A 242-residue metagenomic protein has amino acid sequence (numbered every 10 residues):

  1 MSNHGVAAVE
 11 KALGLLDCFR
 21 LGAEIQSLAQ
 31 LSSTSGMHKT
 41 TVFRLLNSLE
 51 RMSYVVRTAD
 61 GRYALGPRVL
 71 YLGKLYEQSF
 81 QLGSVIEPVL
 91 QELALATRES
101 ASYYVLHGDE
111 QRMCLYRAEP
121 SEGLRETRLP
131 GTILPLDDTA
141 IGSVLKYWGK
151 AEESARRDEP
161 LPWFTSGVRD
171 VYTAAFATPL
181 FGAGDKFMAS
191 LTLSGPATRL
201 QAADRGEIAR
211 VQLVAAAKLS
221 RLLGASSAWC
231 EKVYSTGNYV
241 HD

Functional and structural regions predicted by a protein language model:
M1-Y76, A217-A225: N-terminal helix-turn-helix
A64-A151: Amphipathic alpha-helical effector-binding/dimerization core of metabolite-sensing transcriptional regulators
S100-S102, G131-I133, P162-T165, A175 (+1 more regions): Histidine-centered metal-chelating micro-motifs
S154-S166, V171-Y172, F187-D242: Juxtadomain coupling helices with adjacent low-complexity linkers
A174-L180: A short, aliphatic-rich beta-strand micro-motif
F181-F187: Flexible loop/coil segments at beta-strand boundaries within sensory signal-transduction domains
